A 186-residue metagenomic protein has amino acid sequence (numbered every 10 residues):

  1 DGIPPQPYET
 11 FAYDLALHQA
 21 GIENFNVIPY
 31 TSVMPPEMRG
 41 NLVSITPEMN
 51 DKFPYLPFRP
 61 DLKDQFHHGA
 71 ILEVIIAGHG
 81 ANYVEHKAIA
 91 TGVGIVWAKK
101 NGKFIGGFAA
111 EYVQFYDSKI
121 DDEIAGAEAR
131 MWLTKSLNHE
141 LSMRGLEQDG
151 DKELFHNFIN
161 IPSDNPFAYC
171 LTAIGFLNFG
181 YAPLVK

Functional and structural regions predicted by a protein language model:
D1-K186: Helix-coil modules at protein/domain termini and other flexible surface or pore-lining loops, especially C-terminal
